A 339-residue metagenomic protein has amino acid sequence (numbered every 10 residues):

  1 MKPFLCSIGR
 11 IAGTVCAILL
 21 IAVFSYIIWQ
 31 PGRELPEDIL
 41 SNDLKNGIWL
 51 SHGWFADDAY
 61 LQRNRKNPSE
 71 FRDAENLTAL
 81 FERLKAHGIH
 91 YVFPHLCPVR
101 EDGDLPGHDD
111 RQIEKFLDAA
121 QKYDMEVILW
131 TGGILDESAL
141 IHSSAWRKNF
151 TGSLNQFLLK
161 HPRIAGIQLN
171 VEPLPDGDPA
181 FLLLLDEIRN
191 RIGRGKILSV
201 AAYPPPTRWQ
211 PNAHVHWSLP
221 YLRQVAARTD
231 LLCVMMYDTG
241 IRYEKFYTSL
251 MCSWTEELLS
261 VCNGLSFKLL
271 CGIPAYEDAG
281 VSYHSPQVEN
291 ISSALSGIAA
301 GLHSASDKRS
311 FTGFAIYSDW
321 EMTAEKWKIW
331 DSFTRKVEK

Functional and structural regions predicted by a protein language model:
M1-I21: N-terminal Sec-pathway targeting helices
L19-I39: Membrane-interface motif at the C-terminal end of an N-terminal transmembrane signal
W29-Q30, L265-K339: Substrate-binding cleft of secreted/luminal carbohydrate-active enzymes
R33-P36, R72-L80, H108-F116, N149-F157 (+3 more regions): Alpha-helical scaffolding within the catalytic cores of extracellular/periplasmic polymer-degrading hydrolases
D38-R72, L117, I128-P162, A213-V215: Active-site-adjacent "subsite" loops/lids of carbohydrate-active enzymes
F71-R100, F157-G166: Catalytic domains of carbohydrate-active enzymes, especially glycoside hydrolases
P94-T131, P175-V200, F246-S249: Aromatic-lined substrate-binding rim segments of carbohydrate-active enzymes
R163-I164, Q168-L270, P274-S282: Substrate-binding surface in catalytic domains of secreted glycosidases
